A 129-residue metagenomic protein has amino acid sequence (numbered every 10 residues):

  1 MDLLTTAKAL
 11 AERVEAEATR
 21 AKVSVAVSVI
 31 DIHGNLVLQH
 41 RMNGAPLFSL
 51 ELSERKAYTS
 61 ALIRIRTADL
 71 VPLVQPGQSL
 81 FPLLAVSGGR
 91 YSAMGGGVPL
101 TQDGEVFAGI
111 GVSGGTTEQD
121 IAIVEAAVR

Functional and structural regions predicted by a protein language model:
M1-R129: Flexible, solvent-exposed loop/hinge segments and secondary-structure transition points
